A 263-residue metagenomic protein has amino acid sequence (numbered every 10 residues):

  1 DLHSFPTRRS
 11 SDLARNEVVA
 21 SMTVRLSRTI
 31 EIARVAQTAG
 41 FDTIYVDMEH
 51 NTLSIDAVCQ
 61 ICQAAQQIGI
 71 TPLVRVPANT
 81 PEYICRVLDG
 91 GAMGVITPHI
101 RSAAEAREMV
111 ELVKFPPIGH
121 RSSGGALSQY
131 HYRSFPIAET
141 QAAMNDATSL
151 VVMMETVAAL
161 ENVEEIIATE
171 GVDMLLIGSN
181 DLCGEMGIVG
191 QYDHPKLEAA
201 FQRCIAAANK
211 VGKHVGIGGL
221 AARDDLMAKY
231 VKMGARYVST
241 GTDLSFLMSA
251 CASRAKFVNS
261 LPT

Functional and structural regions predicted by a protein language model:
L2-S10: Short, small-residue-biased leader/transition segments that mark boundaries at the very start of proteins
R8, I55-D89, E111-G119, A142-N145 (+2 more regions): Alpha-helix-loop-beta-strand connector modules within alpha/beta enzyme cores
L13-I30, P72-P77, T148-E161, H214-A222: Active-site mouth loops of central-metabolism enzymes
M22, A36, D47, V87 (+5 more regions): Conserved, mostly hydrophobic/aromatic
I32-A33, T38-Q60, S179-P195: Glycine-rich, proline-tolerant flexible connector loops at the mouths of alpha/beta enzymes
I61, A103-G119, V231, L244-T263: C-terminal helical cap(s) of enzyme catalytic domains, especially alpha/beta-barrels
E82, G94-E170, D181: Conserved anion-binding
G94-E105, R121, L175-E185, A235-S253: Glycine-rich phosphate-binding active-site loops on the catalytic face of alpha/beta enzymes
